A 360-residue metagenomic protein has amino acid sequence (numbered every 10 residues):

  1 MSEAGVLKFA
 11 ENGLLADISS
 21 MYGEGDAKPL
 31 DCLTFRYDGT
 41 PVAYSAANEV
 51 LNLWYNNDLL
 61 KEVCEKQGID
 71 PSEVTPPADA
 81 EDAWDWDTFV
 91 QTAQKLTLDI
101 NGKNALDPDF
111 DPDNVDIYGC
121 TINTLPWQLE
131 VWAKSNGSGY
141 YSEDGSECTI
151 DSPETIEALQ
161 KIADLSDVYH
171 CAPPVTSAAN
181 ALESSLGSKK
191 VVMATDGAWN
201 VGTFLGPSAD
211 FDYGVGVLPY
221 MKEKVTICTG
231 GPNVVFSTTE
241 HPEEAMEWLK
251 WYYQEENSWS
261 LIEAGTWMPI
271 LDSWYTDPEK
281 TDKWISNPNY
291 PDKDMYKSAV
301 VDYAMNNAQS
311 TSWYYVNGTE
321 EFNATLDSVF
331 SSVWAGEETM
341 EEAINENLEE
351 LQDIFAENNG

Functional and structural regions predicted by a protein language model:
M1-W54, K61, D87, P108-N114 (+3 more regions): Hinge/lid segment of periplasmic solute-binding proteins
E3-A4, E81-T88, P173-G187: Short helix-initiation/N-cap motifs at beta->coil->alpha
N12, L60, T88-L96, A179-A194 (+2 more regions): Short helices/loops that flank or line small-molecule/ion binding pockets
A16-K28, P71-E81, F110-G119, S138-E157 (+4 more regions): Short, solvent-exposed loop/beta-turn-alpha elements that line the ligand-binding surface or hinge of extracytoplasmic
R36-A47, L51-L53, E81-C148: Extracytoplasmic/periplasmic solute-binding protein
G39, G206-S273, S328: Extracytoplasmic/periplasmic substrate-recognition and gating elements
V90-K95, V131-A133, E143-T176, L205 (+1 more regions): Glycine-centered hinge/linker elements that transmit conformational signals in sensory and ligand-binding systems
A209, G216, E263-S328, S332 (+1 more regions): Long, aromatic- and glycine/proline-rich binding clefts that accommodate carbohydrate-like moieties
